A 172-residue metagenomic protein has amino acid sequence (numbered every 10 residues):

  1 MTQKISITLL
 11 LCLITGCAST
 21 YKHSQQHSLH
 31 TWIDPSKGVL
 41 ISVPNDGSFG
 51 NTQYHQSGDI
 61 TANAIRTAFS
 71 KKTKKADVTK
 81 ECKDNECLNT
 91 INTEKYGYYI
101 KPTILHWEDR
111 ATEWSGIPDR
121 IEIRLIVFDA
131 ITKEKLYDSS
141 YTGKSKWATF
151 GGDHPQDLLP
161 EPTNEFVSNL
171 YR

Functional and structural regions predicted by a protein language model:
M1-C17: Sec-dependent bacterial lipoprotein signal peptides
L11-I14, I33, T93-Y96: Alpha-helix termination/capping residues and helix-transition junctions
G16-K72, N169-R172: A structural "domain/chain start" motif
H23, K83-L136, K146: Surface-exposed short loop/turn segments
G47-H55, T112-E113, A148-D153: Second-shell loop/turn segments in exported
S57, T61, I65, C87 (+1 more regions): Stable alpha-helical elements in mature extracytoplasmic
R66-T90: Short beta-strand->alpha-helix linker/helix-N-cap micro-motif that forms a surface specificity/interaction loop
D129-R172: Short secondary-structure boundary motifs at beta->alpha junctions and helix caps
